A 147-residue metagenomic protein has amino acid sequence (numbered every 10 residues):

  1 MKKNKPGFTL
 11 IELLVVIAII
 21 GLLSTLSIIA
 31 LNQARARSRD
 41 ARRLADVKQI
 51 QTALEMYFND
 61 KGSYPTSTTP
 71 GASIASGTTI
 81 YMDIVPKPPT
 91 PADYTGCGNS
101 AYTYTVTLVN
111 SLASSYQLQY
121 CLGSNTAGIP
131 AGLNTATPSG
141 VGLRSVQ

Functional and structural regions predicted by a protein language model:
K2-L31: N-terminal single-pass transmembrane signal-anchor helix
K5, R42, N110-A113: A generic fold-level signal
I17, L44, Q51: Conserved catalytic core of two-component sensor histidine kinases
T25-I28, A36, T52, M56-N59: Regular, well-ordered alpha-helical segments
I28-K48: Aliphatic-rich helix starts adjacent to a transmembrane/signal segment
T52-S124, V146: Extracellular/periplasmic head regions of type IV pilus-like filament subunits
S124-P130: Short, surface-exposed beta-strand/loop "edge" segments at domain boundaries and coil↔beta transitions
P130-Q147: Low-complexity, S/T/G/P-rich flexible repeat/linker segments used as non-globular hinges and stalks within
